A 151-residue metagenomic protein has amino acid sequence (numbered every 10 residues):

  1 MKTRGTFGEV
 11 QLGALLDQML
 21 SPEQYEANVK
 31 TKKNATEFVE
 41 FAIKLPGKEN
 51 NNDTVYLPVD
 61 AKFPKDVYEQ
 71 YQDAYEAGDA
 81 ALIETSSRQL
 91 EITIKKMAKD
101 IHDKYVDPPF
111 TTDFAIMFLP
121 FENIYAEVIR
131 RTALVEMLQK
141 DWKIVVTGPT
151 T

Functional and structural regions predicted by a protein language model:
M1-T151: Amphipathic, heptad-repeat alpha-helical coiled-coil/stalk segments that mediate oligomerization, tethering
